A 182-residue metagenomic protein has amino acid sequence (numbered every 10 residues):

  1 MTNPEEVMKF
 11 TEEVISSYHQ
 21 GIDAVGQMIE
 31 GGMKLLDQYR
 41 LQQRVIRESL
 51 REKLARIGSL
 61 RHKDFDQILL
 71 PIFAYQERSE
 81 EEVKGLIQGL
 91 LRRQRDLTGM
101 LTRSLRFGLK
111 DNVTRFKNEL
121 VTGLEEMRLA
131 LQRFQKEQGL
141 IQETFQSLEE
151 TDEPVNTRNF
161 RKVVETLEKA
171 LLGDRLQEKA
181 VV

Functional and structural regions predicted by a protein language model:
M1-V182: Soluble, non-transmembrane alpha-helical interaction regions
